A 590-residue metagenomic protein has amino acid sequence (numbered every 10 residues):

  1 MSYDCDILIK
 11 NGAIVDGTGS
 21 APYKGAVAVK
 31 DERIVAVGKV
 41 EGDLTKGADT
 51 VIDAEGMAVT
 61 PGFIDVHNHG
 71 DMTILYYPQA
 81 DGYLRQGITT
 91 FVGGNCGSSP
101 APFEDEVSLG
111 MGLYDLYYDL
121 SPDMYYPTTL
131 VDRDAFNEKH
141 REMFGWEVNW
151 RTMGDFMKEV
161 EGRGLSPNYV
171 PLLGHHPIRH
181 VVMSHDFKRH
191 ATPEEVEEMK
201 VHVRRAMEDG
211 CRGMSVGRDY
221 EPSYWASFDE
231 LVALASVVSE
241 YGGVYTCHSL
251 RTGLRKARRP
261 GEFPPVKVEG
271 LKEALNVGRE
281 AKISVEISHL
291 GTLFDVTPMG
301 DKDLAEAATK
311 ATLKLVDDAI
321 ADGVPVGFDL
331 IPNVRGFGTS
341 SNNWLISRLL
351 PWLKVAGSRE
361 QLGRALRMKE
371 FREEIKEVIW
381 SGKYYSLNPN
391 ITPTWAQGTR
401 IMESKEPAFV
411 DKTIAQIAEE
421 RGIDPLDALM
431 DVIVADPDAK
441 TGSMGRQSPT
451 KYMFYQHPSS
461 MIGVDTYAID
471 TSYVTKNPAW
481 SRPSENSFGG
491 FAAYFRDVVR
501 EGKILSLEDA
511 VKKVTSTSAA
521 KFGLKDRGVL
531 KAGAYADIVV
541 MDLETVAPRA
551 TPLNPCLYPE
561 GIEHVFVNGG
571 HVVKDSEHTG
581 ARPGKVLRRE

Functional and structural regions predicted by a protein language model:
S2-L8, I14-G62, Y77, P548: Histidine-rich, glycine-flanked metal-binding segment
G12, M368, M453-S459, V464-S472 (+3 more regions): C-terminal cap of metal-dependent C-N hydrolases
G12, V27, E32, G56 (+13 more regions): Divalent metal-coordination and catalytic microenvironments
I14-A26, K440-K451, G502-V511, A519-C556: Acidic, glycine-enriched loop/beta-strand segments at the rims of small-molecule binding/catalytic pockets
M57, Y76-R212, G242-G243, V324: Divalent-metal coordination cores built from histidine and acidic residues
G62-D71: Metallo-beta-lactamase
F156-V160, L165-H185, H190-P193, M199-E221 (+2 more regions): Active-site neighborhoods of metal-dependent hydrolases
E208-G270: Divalent metal-binding pocket/active-site signature
